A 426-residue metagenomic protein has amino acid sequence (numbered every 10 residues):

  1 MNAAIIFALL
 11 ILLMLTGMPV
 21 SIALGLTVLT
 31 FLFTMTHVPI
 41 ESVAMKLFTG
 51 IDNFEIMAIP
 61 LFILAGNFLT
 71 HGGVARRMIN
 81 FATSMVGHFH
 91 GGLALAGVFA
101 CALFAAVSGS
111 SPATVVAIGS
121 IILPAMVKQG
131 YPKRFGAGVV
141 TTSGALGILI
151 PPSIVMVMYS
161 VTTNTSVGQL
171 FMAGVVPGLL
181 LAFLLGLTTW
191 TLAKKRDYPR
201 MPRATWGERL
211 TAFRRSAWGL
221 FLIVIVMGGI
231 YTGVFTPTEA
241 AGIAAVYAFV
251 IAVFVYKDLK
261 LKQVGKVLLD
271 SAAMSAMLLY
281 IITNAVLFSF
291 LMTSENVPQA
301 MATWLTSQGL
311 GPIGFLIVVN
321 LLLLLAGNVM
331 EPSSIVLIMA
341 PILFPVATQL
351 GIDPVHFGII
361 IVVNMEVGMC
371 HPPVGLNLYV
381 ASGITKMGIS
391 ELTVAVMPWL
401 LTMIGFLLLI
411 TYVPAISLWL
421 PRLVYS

Functional and structural regions predicted by a protein language model:
M1-S426: Alpha-helical transmembrane segments of multi-pass membrane transport proteins
